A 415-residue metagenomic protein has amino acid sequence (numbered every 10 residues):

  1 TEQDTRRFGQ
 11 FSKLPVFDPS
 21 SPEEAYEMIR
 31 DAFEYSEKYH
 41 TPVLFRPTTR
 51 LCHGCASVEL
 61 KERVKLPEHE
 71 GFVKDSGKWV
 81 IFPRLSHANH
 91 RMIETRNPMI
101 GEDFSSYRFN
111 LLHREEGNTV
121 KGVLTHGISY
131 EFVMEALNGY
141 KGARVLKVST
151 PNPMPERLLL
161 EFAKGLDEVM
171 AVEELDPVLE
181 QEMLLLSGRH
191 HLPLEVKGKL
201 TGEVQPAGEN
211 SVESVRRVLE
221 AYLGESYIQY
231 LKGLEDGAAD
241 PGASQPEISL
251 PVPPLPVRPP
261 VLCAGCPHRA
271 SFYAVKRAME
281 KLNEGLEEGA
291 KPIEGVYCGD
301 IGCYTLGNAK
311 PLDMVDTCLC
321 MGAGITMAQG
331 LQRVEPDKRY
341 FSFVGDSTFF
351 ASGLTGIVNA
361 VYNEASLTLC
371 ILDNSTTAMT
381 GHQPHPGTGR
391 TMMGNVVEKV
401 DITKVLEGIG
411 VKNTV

Functional and structural regions predicted by a protein language model:
T1, E27-M28, E131-F132, L179-E180 (+3 more regions): Short glycine/serine/threonine-rich phosphate/pyrophosphate-binding segments that cradle anionic phosphate groups
T1, P22-E23, T49-L51, S149 (+4 more regions): Acidic, glycine-rich active-site loops and adjacent beta-strand->loop/helix elements that engage anionic groups
E2-P42, T48, V73-L85, L250 (+2 more regions): Conserved thiamine diphosphate
Q3-R7, E59-V64, G139-Y140, L185-G188 (+3 more regions): Short secondary-structure boundary/capping segments
P19-S271: Flexible, low-complexity linker and terminal segments
D236-G324: Active-site diphosphate/adenylate-binding microenvironment
L306-V415: Thiamine diphosphate
